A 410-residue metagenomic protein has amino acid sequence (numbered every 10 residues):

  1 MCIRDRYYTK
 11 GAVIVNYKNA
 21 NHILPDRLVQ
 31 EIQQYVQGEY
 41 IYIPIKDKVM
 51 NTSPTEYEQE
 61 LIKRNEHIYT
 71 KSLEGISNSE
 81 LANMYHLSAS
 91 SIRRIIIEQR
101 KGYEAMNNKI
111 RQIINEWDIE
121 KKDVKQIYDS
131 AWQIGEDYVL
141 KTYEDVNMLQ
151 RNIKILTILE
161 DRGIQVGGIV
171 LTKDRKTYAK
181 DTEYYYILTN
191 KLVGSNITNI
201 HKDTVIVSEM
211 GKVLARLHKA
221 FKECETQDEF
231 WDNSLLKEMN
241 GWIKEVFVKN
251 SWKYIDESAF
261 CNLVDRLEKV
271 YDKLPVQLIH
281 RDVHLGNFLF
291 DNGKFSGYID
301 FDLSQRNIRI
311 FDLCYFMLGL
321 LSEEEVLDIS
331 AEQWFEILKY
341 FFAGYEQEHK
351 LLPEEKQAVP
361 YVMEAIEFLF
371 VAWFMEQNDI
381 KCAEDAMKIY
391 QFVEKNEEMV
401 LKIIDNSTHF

Functional and structural regions predicted by a protein language model:
M1-I3: Short, small-residue-biased leader/transition segments that mark boundaries at the very start of proteins
Q59-I76: Short, amphipathic alpha-helical "recognition" segments used to contact nucleic acids or chromatin
S77-H86: Short alpha-helical "recognition helix" segments of helix-turn-helix
Y128-E136, L140, I169, D265-F311: Active-site acidic catalytic loop and adjacent metal/ATP-binding pocket of ATP-dependent phosphoryl transfer enzymes
G135-E225: ATP-binding pocket architecture of kinase catalytic cores
H201-Y254, V276: A cross-family kinase active-site recognition segment
I310-H349, E364-K381: Active-site activation/catalytic loop segments of kinase-like enzymes and analogous catalytic loops in related
F370-F410: ATP/Mg2+ or Mg2+-diphosphate-binding catalytic cores that bind nucleotide phosphates or diphosphates via glycine-rich
